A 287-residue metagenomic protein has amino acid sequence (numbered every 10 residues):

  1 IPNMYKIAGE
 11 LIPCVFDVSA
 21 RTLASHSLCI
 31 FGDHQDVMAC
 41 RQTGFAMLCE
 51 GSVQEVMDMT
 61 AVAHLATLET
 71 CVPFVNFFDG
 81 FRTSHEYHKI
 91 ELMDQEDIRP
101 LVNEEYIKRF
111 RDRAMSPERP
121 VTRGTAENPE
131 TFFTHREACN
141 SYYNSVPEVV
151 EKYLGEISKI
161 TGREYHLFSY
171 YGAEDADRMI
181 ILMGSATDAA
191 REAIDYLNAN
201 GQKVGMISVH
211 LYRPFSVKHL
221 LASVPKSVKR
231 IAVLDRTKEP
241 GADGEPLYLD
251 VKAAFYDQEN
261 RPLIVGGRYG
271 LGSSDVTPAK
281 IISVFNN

Functional and structural regions predicted by a protein language model:
I1-R41, F45-L68: Thiamine diphosphate
P2-Y5, S25-F31, D58-A61, H85-L92 (+4 more regions): Short acidic, glycine/serine/threonine-rich loops at helix termini
I12-A20, I98-Y106, R230-L234: A glycine-rich helix N-cap at a beta->alpha junction
M47-R109, S273-N287: Structural signature of the thiamine diphosphate
F74-S169: Conformationally flexible catalytic loops at phosphate/diphosphate-handling active centers
Y170-Q202, F215-A222: Redox- and metal-dependent alpha/beta enzyme cores, enriched for Fe-S-associated oxidoreductases and cofactor-handling
R230, L234-N287: Peripheral docking tails and interdomain loops at the edges of cofactor- or intermediate-handling domains
